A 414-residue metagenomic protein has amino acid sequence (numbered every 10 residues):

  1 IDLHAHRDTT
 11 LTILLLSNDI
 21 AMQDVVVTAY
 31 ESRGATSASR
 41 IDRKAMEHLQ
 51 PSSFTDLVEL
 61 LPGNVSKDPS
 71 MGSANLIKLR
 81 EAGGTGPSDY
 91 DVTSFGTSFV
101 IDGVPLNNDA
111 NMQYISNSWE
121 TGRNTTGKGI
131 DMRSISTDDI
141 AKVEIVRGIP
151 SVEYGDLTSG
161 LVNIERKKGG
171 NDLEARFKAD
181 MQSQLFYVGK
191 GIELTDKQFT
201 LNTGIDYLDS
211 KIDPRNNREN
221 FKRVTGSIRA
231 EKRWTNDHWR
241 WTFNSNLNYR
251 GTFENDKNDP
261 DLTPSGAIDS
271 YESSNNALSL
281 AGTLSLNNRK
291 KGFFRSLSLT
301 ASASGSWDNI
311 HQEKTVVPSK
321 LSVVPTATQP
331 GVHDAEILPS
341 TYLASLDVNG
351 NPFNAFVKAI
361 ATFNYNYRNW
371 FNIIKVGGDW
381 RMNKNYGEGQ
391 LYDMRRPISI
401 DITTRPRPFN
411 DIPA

Functional and structural regions predicted by a protein language model:
H4-H48: Short, acidic, small-residue-rich periplasmic hinge/interaction motif at the N-terminus of Gram-negative outer-membrane
T10-L14, F54-L57, L76-K78, V100 (+3 more regions): N-terminal periplasmic accessory domains that precede and gate Gram-negative outer-membrane beta-barrel machines
S37-E59, K78-P87, D102, K128: Short, polar/charged loop or turn motifs at beta-strand boundaries
E59-Q113: Extracytoplasmic beta-strand/coil segments of soluble accessory domains associated with Gram-negative outer-membrane
V104-V146: Short acidic/polar hinge/loop motifs at secondary-structure boundaries that mediate gating or recognition
N124-K128, I145-V146, G170-L173, S210-P214 (+3 more regions): Extracytoplasmic loops and strand-loop junctions of Gram-negative outer membrane beta-barrel proteins
E174-D209, N216-T300, F363: Transmembrane beta-barrel wall of Gram-negative outer-membrane proteins
W234-R250, S273-A414: Face-selective signature of the C-terminal outer-membrane beta-barrel domain
